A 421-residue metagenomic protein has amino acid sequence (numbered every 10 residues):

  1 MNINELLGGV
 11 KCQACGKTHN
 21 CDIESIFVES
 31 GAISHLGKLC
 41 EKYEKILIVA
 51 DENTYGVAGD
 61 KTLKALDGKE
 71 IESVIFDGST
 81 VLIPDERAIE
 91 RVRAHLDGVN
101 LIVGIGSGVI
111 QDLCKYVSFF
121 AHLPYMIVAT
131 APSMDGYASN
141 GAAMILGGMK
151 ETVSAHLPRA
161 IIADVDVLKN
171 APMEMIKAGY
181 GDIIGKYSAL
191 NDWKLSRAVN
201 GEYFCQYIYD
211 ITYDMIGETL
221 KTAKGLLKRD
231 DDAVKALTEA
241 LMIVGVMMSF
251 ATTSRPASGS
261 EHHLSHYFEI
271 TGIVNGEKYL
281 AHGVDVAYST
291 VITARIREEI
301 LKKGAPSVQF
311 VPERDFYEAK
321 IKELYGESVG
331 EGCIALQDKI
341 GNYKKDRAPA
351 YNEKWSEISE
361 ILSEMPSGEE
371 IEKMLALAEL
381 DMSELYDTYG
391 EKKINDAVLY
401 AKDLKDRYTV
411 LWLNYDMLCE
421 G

Functional and structural regions predicted by a protein language model:
M1-L101: ATP/NTP phosphate-donor binding region
N2-Q13, I300-G421: C-terminal charged capping/lid subdomain of soluble metabolic enzymes
T18-N20, C40-E41, A94-D97, S118 (+5 more regions): Solvent-exposed alpha-helices and their adjacent loops that cap or buttress functional pockets in soluble metabolic
F27-S30, E44-Y55, M175-G179, G390 (+2 more regions): N-terminal low-complexity or amphipathic/hydrophobic leaders
V49-A50, G106, A163: Short beta-strand/turn micro-motifs composed of small residues that flank or help shape donor/cofactor-binding pockets
L96-V117, A121-P132: A short, small-residue-rich loop immediately preceding and capping a beta-strand
F119-E218: A glycine/threonine-rich phosphate-anchoring loop and its flanking beta-alpha core in nucleotide/phosphate-binding
Y213-E299: A conserved active-site cap/scaffold subdomain adjacent to cofactor or substrate pockets
